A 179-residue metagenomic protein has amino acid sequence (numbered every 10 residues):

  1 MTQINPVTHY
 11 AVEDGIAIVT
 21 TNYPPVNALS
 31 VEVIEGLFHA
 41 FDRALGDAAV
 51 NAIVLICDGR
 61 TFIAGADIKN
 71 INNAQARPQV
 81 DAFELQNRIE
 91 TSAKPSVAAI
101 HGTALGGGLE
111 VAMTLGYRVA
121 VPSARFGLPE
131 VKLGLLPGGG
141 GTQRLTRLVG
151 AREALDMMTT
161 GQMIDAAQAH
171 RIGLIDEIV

Functional and structural regions predicted by a protein language model:
M1-D58, N72-N73, N87: Conserved CoA-thioester-binding segment of acyl-CoA-metabolizing enzymes
M1-T20, E110, T114, T159-V179: Amphipathic alpha-helical segments at domain termini/boundaries
V19, G36-L37, L55, D67 (+4 more regions): Terminal peptide-recognition signature
E35, A49, I56-R88, A104 (+1 more regions): Glycine- (often His-adjacent) and acidic-residue-rich active-site loop that binds/positions the CoA thioester
G59-R60, I89-L133, P137-G138, Q162: Glycine-rich beta-to-alpha active-site loop
T142-R152: Hydrophobic, secondary-structure "cap" segments at the distal end of domains
